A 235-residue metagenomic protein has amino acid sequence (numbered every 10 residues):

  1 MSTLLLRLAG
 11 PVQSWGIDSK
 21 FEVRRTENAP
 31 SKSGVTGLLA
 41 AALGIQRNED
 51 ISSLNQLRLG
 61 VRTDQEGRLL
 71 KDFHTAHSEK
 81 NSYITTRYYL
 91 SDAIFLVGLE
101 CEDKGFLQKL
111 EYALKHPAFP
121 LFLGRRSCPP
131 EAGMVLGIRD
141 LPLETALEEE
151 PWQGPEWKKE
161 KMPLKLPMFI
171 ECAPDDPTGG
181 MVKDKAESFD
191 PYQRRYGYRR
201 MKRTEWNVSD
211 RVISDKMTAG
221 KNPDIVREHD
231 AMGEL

Functional and structural regions predicted by a protein language model:
M1, K32, D92-I94: A general secondary-structure signal for short beta-strands and their flanking turns/coil in non-transmembrane regions
M1, S52-Q56, L90: A generic structural signal for short, non-catalytic loop/turn and secondary-structure boundary residues
M1-K20: N-terminal, Lys/Arg- and Ser/Thr-rich interaction peptides
S2-L8, L38, E79-N81: Short, functional N-terminal and low-complexity linear motifs
L4, L57-L59, A93-F95: Generic beta-strand structural signal
I17-E79: Glycine/small-residue-rich interface belts in oligomeric ring/scaffold proteins and their assembly partners
E66-L235: Internal, well-folded beta-alpha domain core
